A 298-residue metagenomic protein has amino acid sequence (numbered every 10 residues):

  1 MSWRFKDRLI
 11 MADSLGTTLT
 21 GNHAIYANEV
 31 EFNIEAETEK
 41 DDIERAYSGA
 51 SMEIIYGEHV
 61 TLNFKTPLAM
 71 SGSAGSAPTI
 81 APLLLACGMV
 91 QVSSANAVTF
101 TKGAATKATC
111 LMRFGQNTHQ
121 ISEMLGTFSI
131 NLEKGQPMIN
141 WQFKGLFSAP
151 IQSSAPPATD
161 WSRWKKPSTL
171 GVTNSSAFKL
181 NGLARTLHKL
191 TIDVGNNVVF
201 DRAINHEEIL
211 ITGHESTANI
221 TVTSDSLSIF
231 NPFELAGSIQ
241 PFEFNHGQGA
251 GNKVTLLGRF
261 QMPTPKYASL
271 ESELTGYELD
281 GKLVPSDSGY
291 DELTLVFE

Functional and structural regions predicted by a protein language model:
M1-E298: Signature of extracytoplasmic/envelope-associated structural regions
